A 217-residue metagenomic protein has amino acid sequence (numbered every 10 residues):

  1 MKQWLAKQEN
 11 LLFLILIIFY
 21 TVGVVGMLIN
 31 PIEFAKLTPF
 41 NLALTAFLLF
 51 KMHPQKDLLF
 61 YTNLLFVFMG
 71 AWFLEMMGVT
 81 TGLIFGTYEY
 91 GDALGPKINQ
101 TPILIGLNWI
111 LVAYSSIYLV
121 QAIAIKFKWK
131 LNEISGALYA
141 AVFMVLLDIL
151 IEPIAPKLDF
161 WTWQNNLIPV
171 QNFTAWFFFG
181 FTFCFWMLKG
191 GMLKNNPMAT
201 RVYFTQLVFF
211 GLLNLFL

Functional and structural regions predicted by a protein language model:
M1-L217: Aromatic-rich, lipid-facing transmembrane alpha helices and their immediate juxtamembrane interface loops in integral
